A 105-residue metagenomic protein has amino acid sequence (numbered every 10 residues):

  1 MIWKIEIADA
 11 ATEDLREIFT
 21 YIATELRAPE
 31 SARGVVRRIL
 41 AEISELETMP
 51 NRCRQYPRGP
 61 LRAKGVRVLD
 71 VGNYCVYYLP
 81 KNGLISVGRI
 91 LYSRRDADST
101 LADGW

Functional and structural regions predicted by a protein language model:
M1-G65: Basic, Lys/Arg-enriched alpha-helical interface segments
L26, V71-W105: Enriched for short, Lys/Arg-rich terminal
